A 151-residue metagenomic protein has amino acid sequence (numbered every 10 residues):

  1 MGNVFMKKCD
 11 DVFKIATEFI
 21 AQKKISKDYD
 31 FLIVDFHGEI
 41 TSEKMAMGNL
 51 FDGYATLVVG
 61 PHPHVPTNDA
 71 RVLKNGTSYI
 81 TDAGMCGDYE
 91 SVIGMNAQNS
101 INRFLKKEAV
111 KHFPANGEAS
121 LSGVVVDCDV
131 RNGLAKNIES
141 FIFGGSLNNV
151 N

Functional and structural regions predicted by a protein language model:
M1-N3, I33-D35, I80: Active-site-proximal beta-strand elements of phosphoester/diester hydrolases
M1-Y29: Binuclear metal-dependent hydrolase catalytic cores centered on His/Asp/Glu-rich metal-binding motifs
V4-C9, I40-K44, T67-N68, L147: Short, well-ordered, mixed-charge alpha-helical segments that flank or form enzyme active sites
K7-I15, A46, E118-L121, G133: Conserved active-site and cofactor/substrate-binding residues in soluble primary-metabolism enzymes
K27-F36, Y54-V58: Short beta-strand/loop segments at the ligand-binding rim of alpha/beta enzyme cores
I33, H62, V126: Divalent metal-coordination and catalytic microenvironments
T41-P114: Conserved beta-sheet core of the metallophosphoesterase superfamily
S100-N151: A short C-terminal boundary segment appended to hydrolase-like catalytic domains
